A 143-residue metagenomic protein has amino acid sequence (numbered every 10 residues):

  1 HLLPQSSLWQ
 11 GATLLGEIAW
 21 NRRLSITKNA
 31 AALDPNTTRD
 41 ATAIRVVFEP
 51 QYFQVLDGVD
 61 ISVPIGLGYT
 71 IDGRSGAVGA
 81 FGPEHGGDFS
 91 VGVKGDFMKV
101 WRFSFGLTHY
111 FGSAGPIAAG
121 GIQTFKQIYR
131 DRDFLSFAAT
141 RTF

Functional and structural regions predicted by a protein language model:
H1, V46-Y52, I65-L67, V91-G95 (+2 more regions): Residues on the lipid-exposed face of transmembrane beta-strands in outer-membrane beta-barrel proteins
H1-L14, F53-S62, G95-V100: Short loop/turn motifs that connect adjacent beta-strands in outer-membrane beta-barrel proteins
H1-P35: Long, well-ordered mid-to-C-terminal structural blocks that present hydrophobic/aromatic surfaces
I18-L24, P50-Q54, L67-G73, L107-S113 (+1 more regions): Transmembrane beta-strands of outer-membrane beta-barrel pores
A31-N36, R74-A80, P116-Q127: Extracellular loop and loop/strand-boundary signature of outer-membrane beta-barrel proteins
T38-I44, P83-F89, D131-L135: Residues that define the transmembrane beta-barrel architecture of outer-membrane proteins
F97-V100, T108-I122: C-terminal beta-signal and adjacent terminal beta-strands/loops of Gram-negative outer-membrane beta-barrel proteins
V100, Y129-F143: Outer-membrane beta-barrel "beta-signal"
